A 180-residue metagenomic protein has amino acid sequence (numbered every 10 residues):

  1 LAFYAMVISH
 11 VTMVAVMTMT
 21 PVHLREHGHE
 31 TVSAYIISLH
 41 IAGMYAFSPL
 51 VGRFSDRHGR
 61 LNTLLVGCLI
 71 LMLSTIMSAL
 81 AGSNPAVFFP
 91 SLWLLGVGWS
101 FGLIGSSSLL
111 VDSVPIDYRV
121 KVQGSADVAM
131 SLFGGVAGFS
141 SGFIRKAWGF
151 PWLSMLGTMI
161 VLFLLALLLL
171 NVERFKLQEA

Functional and structural regions predicted by a protein language model:
L1-M13, W93: Pair of pore-lining "gating" transmembrane helices in MFS-fold secondary transporters
T18-I36: Short amphipathic helix-loop junctions that connect adjacent transmembrane helices in Major Facilitator Superfamily/SLC
A46-G59, R145: Helix-to-loop junctions at the C-terminal end of transmembrane segments in multipass secondary transporters
R57-C68: Cytoplasmic membrane-interface "Motif A"-like loop-to-helix N-cap segments of 12-TM Major Facilitator Superfamily
I70-S83: C-terminal ends and interior cores of transmembrane alpha-helices in multi-pass membrane transporters/permeases
F101-V114: Intracellular juxtamembrane helix-capping segments at the cytosolic ends of symmetry-related transmembrane helices
Y118-W148: A late C-terminal transmembrane helix in Major Facilitator Superfamily
F143-V161: A membrane-interface helix-boundary motif in multi-pass transporters
